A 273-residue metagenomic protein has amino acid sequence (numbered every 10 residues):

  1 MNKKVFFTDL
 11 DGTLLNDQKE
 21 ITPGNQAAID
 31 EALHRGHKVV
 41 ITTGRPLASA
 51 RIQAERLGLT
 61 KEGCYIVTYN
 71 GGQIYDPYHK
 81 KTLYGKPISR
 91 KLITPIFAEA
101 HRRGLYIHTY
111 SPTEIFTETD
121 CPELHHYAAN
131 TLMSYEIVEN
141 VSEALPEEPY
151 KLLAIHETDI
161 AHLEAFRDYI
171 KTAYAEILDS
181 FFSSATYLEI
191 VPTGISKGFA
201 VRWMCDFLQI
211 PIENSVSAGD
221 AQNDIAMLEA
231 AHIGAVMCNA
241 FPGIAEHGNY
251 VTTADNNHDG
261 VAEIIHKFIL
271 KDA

Functional and structural regions predicted by a protein language model:
M1-T8, A27, H34: Non-catalytic pre-domain segments flanking phosphatase-related domains
M1-V5, T22, E189-A273: Mg2+-dependent phosphoryl-transfer enzymes with acidic/Ser/Thr/Gly-rich catalytic loops
L10, R45, G219-A221: Active-site metal-binding loops of divalent metal-dependent hydrolases
D17-I21: Conserved ATPase-coupling elements of RecA-like P-loop NTPase cores
P23-L124: Active-site phosphate-binding/coordination module
A32, T43, N70, L152 (+3 more regions): Residue-level signal for inorganic ion chemistry
L57, E62, N70, Y174 (+2 more regions): Short, structured coil segments at secondary-structure junctions
E99-A218: Conserved acidic, metal-coordinating active-site core of Asp-based, Mg2+-dependent phosphoryl-transfer enzymes
